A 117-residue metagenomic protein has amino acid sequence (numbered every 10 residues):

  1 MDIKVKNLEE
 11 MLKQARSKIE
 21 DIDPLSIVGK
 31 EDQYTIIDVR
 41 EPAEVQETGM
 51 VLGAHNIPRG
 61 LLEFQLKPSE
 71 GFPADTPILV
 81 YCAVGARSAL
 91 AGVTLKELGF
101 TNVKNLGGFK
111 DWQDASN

Functional and structural regions predicted by a protein language model:
M1-Y34, P42-P77, A86-N117: Rhodanese-like catalytic fold shared by cysteine-dependent sulfurtransferases and DSP/PTP-type phosphatases
V80-Y81: Short, surface-exposed ligand- or partner-binding patches at beta-edge/loop junctions that are enriched in aromatics
